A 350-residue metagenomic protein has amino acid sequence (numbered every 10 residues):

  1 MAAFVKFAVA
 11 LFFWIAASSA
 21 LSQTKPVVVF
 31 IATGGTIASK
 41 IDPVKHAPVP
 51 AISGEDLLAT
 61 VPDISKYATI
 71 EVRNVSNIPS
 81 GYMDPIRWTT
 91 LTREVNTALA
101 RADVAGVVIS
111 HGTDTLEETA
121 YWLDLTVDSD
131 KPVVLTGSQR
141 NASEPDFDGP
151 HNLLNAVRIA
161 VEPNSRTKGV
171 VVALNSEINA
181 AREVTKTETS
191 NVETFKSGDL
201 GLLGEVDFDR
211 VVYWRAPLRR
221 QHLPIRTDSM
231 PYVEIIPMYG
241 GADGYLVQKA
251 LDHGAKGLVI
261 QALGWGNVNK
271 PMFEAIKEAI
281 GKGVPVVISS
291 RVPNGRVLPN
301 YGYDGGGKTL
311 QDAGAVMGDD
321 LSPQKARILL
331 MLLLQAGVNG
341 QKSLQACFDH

Functional and structural regions predicted by a protein language model:
M1-V9: Bacterial N-terminal signal peptides that target proteins for export
I15-A17: N-terminal signal peptide c-region/cleavage motif recognized by signal peptidases
Q23-A98, M317: ATP/NTP phosphate-donor binding region
K25-P26, I31, S53, A59-I64 (+3 more regions): Accessory alpha-helical/coil subdomains and C-terminal extensions that flank or cap enzyme catalytic cores
I109-K131, V268-K277: Short Gly/Thr/Asp-enriched flexible loops that form oxyanion-binding sites at enzyme active sites
A120-H151, V157-V161, I280-S290: Short, acidic/small-residue loops that bind anionic groups at enzyme active sites
T136-D207: Internal gly/pro-rich beta-alpha loop/helix module that stabilizes soluble enzyme cofactors or their anionic handles
K270-H350: ATP/nucleoside-binding phosphotransfer catalytic cores, i.e., glycine-rich phosphate-binding loops
